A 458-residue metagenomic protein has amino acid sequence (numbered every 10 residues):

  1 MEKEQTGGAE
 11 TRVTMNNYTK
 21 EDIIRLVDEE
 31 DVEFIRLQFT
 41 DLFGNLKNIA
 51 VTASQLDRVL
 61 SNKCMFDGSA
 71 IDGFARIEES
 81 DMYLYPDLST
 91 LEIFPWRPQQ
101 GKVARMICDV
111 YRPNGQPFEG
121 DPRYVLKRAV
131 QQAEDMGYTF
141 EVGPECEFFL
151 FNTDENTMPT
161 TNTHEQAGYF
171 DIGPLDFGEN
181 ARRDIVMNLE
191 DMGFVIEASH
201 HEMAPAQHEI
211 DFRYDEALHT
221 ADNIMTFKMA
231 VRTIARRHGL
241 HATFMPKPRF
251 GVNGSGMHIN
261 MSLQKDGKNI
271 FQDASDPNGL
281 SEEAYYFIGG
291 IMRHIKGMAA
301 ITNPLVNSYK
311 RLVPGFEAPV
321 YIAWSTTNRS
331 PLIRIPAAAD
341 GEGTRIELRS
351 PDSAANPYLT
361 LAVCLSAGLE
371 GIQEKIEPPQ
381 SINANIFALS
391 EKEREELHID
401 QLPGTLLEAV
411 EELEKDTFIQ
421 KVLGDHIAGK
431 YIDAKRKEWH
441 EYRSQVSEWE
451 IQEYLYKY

Functional and structural regions predicted by a protein language model:
M1-A198, T220, L240, L397-Y458: ATP/Mg2+-dependent ligation/transfer catalytic cores
K3-E4, T226, T233-R236, L240-H241 (+1 more regions): Catalytic-core signal marking the mid-to-C-terminal active-site face
F34, L46, V103-I107, G143-E147 (+5 more regions): Broad gene-expression machinery/nucleic-acid interaction feature
D41, Y111-P117, P174, Y214-T220 (+4 more regions): A generic structural motif
L42-K47, N114-G115, L150, P205 (+5 more regions): Flexible loop/turn segments at secondary-structure boundaries
E141-N152, P159-T161, M192-F212, A242-S262 (+1 more regions): Core alpha/beta catalytic barrel or barrel-like domain that forms the active/cofactor pocket in diverse metabolic
N162-I172, P205-T220, R249-G254, D266-F271: Active-site-proximal beta-alpha loop/turn segments in soluble metabolic enzymes
G173, F177-A181, A198-A204, E216-F227 (+4 more regions): Short, contiguous, pocket-lining structural segments that sit at or immediately flank catalytic/ligand-binding sites
